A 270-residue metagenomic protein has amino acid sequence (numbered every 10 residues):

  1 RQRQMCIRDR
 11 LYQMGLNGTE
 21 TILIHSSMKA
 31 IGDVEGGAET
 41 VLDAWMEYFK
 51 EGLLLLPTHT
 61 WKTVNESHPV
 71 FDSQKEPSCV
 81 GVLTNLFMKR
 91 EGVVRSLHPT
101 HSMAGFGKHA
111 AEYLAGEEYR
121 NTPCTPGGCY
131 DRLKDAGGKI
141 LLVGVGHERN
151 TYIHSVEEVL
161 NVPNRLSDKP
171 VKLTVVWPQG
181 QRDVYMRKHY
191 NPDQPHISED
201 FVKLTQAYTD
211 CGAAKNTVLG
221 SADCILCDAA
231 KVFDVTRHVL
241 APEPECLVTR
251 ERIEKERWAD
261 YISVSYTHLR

Functional and structural regions predicted by a protein language model:
Q2-D9, T267-R270: Conserved small/polar residues in nucleotide/adenosyl-binding loops
Q4, A38, T122-P123: A conditional alpha-helix N-cap/helix-loop micro-motif detector
Y12-T21, L133-D135: Glycine-rich phosphate/diphosphate-binding loops that line cofactor/substrate pockets in enzymes
N17-S67: N-terminal active-site beta-alpha-beta segment that forms phosphate/nucleotide-binding and substrate-recognition loops
E47-L53, K89-R95, V162-K172: Structural alpha-beta junctions
N65-H154: Internal, conserved structured core segments that host functional sites
L114-T217: Glycine-rich, aromatic-bearing surface loops/beta-hairpins
Y190-L269: Acidic/aromatic/glycine-rich contiguous surface patches that form carbohydrate-binding/processing clefts and analogous
